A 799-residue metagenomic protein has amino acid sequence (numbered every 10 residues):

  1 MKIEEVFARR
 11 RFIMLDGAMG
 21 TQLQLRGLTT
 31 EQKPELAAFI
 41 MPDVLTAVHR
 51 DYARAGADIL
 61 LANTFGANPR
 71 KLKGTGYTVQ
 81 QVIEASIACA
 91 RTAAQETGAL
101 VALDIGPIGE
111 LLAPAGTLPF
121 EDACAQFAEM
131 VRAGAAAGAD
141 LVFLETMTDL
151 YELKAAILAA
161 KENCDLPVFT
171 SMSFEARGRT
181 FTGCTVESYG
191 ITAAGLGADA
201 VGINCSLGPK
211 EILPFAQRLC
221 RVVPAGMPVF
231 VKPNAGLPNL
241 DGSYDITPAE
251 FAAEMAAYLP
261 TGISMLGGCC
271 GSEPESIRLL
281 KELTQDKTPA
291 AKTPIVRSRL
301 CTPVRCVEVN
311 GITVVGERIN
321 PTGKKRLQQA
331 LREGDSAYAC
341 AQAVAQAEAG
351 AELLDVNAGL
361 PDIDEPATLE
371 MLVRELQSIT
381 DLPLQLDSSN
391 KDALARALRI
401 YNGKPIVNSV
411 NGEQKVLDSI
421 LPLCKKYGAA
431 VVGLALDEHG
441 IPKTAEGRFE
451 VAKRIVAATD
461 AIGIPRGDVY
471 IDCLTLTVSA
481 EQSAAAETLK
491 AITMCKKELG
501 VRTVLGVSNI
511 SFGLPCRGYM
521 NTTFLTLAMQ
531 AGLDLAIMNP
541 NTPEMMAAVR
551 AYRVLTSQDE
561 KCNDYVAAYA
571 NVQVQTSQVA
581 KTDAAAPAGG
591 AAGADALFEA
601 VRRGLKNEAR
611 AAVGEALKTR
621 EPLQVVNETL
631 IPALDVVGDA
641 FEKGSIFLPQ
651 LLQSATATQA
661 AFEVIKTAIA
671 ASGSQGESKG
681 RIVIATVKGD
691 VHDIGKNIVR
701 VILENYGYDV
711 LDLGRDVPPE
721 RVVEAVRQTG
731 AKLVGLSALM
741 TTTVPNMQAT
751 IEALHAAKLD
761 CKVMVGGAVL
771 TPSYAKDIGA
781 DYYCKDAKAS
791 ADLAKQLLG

Functional and structural regions predicted by a protein language model:
M1-G799: Domain-level signal for soluble alpha/beta catalytic cores
